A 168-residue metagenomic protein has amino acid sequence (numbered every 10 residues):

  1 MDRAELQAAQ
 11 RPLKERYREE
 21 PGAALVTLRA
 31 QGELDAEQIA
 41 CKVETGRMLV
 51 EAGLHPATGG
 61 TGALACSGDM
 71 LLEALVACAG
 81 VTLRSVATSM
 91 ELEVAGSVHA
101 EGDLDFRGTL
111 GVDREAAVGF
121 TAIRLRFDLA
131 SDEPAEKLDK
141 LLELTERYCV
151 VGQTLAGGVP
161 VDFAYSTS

Functional and structural regions predicted by a protein language model:
M1-E73, S85-S168: Extended beta-strand/beta-hairpin segments
A74-A79: Alpha-helical metal-binding/catalytic segments enriched in His/Glu/Asp
